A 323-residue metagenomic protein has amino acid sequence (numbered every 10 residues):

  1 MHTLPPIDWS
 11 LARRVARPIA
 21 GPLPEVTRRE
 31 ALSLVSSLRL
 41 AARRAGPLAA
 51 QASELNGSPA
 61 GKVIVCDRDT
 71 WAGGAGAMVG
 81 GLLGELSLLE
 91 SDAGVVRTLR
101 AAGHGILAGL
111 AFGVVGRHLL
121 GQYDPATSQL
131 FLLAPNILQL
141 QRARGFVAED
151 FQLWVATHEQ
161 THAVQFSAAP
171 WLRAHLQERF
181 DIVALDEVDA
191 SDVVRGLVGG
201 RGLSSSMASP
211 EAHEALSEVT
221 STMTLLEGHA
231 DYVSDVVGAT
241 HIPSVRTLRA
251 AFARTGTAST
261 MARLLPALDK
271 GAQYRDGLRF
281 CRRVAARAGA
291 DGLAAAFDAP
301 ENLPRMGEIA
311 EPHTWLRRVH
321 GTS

Functional and structural regions predicted by a protein language model:
M1-A77, E149, D291-S323: N-terminal low-structure segments adjacent to metalloprotease catalytic domains across cellular compartments
L32, S36, V147, F151 (+3 more regions): Short, solvent-exposed segments of well-ordered alpha helices
A41-N136: Auxiliary, metal-adjacent structural segments of Zn-dependent hydrolase domains
L48, A163-S167, V233: Short alpha-helical functional segments enriched in proximate histidine and acidic residues
N136-V155: Short pre-active-site segment immediately N-terminal to the catalytic Zn-binding motif
E159-L176: Catalytic Zn2+-binding segment of zinc metalloproteases
A174-T222, L226: Acidic/histidine-rich catalytic neighborhood
E218-S323: Pan-zinc metallopeptidase signature
